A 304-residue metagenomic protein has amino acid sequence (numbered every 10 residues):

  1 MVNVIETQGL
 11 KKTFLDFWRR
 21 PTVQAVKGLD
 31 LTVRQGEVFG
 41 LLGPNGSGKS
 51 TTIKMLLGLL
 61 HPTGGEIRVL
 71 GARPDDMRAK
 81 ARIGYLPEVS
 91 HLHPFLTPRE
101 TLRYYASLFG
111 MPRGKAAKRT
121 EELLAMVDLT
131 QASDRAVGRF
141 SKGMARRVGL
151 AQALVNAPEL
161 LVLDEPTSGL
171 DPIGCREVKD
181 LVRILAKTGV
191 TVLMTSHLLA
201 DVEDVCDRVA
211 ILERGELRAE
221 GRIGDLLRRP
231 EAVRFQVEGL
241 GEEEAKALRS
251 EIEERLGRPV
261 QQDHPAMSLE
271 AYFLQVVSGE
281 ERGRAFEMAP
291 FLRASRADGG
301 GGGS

Functional and structural regions predicted by a protein language model:
M1-T22, E281-S304: ABC-family P-loop ATPase nucleotide-binding domain
V2-E213, R218-A219: ABC transporter nucleotide-binding domains
T7, R34, P172, V237 (+2 more regions): Intrinsically disordered, low-complexity segments enriched in small/polar residues
L41, G65, A72, K115 (+6 more regions): Intrinsically disordered, low-complexity regions
I223-F291: Short, charged/small-residue-rich alpha-helical element at the C-terminal edge of ABC transporter nucleotide-binding
